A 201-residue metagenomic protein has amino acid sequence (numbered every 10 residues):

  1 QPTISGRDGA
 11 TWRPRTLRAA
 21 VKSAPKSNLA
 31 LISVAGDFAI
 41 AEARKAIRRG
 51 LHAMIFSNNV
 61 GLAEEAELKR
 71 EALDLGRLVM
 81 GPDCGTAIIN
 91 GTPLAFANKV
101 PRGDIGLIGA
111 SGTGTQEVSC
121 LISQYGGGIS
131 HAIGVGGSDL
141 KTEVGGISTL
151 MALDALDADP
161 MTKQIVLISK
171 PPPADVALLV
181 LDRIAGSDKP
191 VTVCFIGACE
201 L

Functional and structural regions predicted by a protein language model:
Q1-L201: Catalytic-core regions of core metabolic enzymes, especially those transforming organic acids/acyl-group intermediates
